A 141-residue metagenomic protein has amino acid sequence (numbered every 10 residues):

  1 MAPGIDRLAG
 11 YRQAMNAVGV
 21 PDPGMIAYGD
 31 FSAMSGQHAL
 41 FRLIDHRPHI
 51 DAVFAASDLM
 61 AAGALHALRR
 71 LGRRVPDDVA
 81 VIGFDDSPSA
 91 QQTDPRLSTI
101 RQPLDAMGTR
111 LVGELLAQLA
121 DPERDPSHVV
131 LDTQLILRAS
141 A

Functional and structural regions predicted by a protein language model:
M1-A141: Bacterial carbohydrate/catabolite-sensing allosteric modules
